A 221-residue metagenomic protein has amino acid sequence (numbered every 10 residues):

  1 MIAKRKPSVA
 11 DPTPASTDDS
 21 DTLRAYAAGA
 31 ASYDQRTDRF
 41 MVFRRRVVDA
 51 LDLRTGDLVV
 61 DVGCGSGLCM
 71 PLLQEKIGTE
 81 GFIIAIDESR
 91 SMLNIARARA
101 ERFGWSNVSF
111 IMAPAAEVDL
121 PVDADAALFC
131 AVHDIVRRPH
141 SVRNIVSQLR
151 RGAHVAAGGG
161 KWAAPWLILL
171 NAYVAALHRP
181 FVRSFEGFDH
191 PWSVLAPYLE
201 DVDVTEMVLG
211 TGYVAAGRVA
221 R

Functional and structural regions predicted by a protein language model:
I2-D52, N171-H178: Conserved class I S-adenosyl-L-methionine
L58, F82, G152-H154: Short glycine-centered segments of the SAM/dcSAM-binding site in methyltransferase folds
V60-V62, S66-A116: Class I SAM-dependent methyltransferase SAM/SAH-binding core
G78, V136-R137, L149-R150: Helix-to-beta-strand junctions that scaffold the AdoMet/dcAdoMet cofactor pocket in Class I SAM-dependent enzymes
A116-A127: A short acidic, Gly/Pro-enriched loop at the edge of an enzyme's catalytic core that lines a small-molecule cofactor
A126-P139: A short SAM/SAH-binding and catalytic strip from SAM-dependent methyltransferases
S141-R151: A short glycine-rich, Lys/Arg-flanked "PGG" loop and its adjoining helix->strand segment in the class I
A157-M207, T211: C-terminal alpha-helical "lid/dimerization" subdomain adjacent to the S-adenosyl-L-methionine
